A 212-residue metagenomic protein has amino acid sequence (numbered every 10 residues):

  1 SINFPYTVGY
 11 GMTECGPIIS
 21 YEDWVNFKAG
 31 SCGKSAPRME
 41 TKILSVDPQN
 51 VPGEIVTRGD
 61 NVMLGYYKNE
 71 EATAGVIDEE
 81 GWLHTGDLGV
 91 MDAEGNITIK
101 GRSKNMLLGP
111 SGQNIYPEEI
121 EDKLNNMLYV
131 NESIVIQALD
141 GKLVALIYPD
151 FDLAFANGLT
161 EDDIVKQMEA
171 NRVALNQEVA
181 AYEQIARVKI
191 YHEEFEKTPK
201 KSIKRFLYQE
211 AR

Functional and structural regions predicted by a protein language model:
S1-F27, N131: Gly/Ser/Thr-rich phosphate-binding loop
S35, D47-N50, E54-G109, N126: Conserved ATP-binding/catalytic segment of the ANL
T41, G95, L124, A145 (+2 more regions): Residue-level signal for inorganic ion chemistry
T41-I43, D87-M91, V135: A structural signal for short hydrophobic beta-strand segments in well-ordered beta-sheet cores
V51, D92, T98, I115 (+2 more regions): Generic structural signal for well-ordered beta-strand positions
L88, N126-F151, N176: C-terminal boundary motif of the adenylate-forming
L107, E132-I134, G141, R172-R212: Conserved C-terminal "lid"/linker of ANL adenylate-forming enzymes
N114, M127-E132, L153-I190: Conserved C-terminal helical docking segment of ANL/AMP-forming enzymes that engages the acyl-acceptor during
